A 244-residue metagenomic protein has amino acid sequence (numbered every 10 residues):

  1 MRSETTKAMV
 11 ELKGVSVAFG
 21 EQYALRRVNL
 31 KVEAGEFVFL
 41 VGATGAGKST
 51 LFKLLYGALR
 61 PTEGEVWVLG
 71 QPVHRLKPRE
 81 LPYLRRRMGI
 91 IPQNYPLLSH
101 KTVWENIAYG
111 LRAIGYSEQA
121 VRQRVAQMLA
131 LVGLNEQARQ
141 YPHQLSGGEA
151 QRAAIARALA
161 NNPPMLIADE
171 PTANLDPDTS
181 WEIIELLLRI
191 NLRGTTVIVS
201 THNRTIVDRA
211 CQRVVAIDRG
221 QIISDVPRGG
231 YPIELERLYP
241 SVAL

Functional and structural regions predicted by a protein language model:
Y56: Helix-to-loop junction immediately C-terminal to a conserved catalytic motif
G64-P72: Conserved ABC transporter NBD signature motif
K101-Y109: Short coil-to-helix segment of the ABC ATPase nucleotide-binding domain corresponding to the Q-loop/switch region
Q140-H143, N161, R193: Conserved signature/switch motifs of ABC ATPase nucleotide-binding domains
Y141-L145, E149-Q151: Conserved ABC ATPase signature
L166-D169: Catalytic Walker B motif of ABC-type/P-loop ATPase nucleotide-binding domains
P177-T179: Helix N-cap at the start of a conserved alpha-helix in ABC-type nucleotide-binding domains
